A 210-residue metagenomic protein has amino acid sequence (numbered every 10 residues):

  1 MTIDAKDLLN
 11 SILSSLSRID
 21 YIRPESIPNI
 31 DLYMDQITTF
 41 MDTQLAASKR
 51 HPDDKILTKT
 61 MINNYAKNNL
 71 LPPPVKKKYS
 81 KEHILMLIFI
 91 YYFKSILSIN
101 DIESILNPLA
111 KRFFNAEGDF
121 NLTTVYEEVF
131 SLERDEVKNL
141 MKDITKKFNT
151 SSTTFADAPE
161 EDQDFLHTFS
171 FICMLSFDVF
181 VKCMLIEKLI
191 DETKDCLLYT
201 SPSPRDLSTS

Functional and structural regions predicted by a protein language model:
M1-A5, L189, T193-S201: N-terminal intrinsically disordered, low-complexity, charged/polar
T2-K111: Basic helix-turn-helix/winged-helix DNA-binding cores and closely related short helical interaction motifs
I37, Y65, L85-Y92, S170-S176 (+2 more regions): Conserved short hydrophobic patches within well-ordered secondary structure
M41, N69, I190, P204-R205: Generic short alpha-helical hydrophobic face used as a protein-protein interaction/packing hotspot
H51, H83, H167, C196-Y199: Histidine (H) residue identity feature
I62-N64, A110-F120, L198-S201: Short, mixed-charge aromatic SLiMs
F114-D195: Intrinsically disordered, low-complexity, charge-dense segments enriched in Lys/Arg and Glu/Asp interspersed
Y199-S210: Single conserved hydrophobic/aromatic residue that forms the stacking wall/gate of nucleotide- or nucleobase-binding
